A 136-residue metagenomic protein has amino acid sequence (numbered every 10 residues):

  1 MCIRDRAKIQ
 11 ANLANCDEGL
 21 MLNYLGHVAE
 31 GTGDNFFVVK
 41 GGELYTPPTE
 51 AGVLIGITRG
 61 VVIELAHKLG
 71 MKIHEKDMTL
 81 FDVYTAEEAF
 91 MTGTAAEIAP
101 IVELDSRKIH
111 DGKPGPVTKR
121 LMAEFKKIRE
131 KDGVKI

Functional and structural regions predicted by a protein language model:
R4-I136: Helix-start/capping segments and mature chain N-termini
